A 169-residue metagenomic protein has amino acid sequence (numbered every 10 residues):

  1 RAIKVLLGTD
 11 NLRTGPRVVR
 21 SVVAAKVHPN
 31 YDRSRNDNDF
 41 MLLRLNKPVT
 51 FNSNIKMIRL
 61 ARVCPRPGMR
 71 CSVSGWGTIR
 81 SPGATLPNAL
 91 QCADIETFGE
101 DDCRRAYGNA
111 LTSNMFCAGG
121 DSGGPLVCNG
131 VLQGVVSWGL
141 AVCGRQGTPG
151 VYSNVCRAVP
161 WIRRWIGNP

Functional and structural regions predicted by a protein language model:
R1-R33, A93-D94, E100-D102, R163: Conserved H-D interstitial segment of serine endopeptidase catalytic domains
T9, P29, K47, S53 (+3 more regions): Non-catalytic surface loops within mature trypsin-like serine protease
N30-D32, P48-P87: Active-site substrate-binding loop(s) of clan PA
R35-N36, G123: A conserved glycine-rich beta-strand in the N-terminal activation segment of trypsin-fold
D39-M41: Short beta-strand micro-motifs in enzyme catalytic cores
R44-P48, G119-G120: A structural micro-motif recognizing beta-strand termini and the immediately following turn/loop segments
M69-P169: Extracellular trypsin-like serine protease catalytic domains
